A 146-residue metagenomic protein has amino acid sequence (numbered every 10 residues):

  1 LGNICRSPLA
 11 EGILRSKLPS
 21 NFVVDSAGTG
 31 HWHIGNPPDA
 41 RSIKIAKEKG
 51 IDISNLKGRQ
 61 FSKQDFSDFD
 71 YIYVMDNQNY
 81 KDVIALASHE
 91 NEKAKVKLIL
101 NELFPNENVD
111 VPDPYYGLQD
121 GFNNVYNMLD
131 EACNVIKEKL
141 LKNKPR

Functional and structural regions predicted by a protein language model:
L1-D68, E138-R146: Conserved active-site segments centered on acidic
Y71, K81-R146: Phosphate-binding/catalytic loops
V74-M75: Short beta-strand scaffold positions
